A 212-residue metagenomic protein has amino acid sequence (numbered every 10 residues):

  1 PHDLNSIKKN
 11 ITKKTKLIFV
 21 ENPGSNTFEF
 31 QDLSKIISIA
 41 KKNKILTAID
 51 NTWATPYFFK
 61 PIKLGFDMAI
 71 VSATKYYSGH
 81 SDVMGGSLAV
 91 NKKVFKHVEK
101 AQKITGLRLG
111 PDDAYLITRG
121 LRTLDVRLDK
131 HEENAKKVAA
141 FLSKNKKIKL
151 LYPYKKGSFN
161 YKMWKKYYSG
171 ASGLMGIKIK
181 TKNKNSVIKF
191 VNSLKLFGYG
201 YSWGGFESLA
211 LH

Functional and structural regions predicted by a protein language model:
P1-N145: Conserved PLP-enzyme active-site core in the AAT-like
L150-H212: Conserved C-terminal alpha-helix-loop-beta "cap" of PLP-dependent enzymes that closes/shapes the active-site mouth
